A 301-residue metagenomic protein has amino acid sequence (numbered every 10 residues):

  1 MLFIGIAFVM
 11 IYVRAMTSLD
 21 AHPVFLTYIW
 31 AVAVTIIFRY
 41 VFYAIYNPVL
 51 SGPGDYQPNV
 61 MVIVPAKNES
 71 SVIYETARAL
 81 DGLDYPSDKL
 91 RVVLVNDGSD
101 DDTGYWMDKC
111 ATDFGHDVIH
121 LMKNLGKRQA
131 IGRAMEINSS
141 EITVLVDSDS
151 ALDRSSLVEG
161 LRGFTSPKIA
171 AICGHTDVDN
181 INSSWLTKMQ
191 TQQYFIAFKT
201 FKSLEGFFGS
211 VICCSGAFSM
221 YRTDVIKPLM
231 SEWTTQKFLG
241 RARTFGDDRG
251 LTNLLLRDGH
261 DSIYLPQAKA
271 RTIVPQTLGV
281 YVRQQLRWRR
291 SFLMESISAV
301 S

Functional and structural regions predicted by a protein language model:
M1-Y56: N-terminal membrane-anchoring/stem segments of glycan-assembly enzymes
G54-V300: Non-transmembrane catalytic domains and loops of membrane-associated enzymes and transporters that build or traffic
